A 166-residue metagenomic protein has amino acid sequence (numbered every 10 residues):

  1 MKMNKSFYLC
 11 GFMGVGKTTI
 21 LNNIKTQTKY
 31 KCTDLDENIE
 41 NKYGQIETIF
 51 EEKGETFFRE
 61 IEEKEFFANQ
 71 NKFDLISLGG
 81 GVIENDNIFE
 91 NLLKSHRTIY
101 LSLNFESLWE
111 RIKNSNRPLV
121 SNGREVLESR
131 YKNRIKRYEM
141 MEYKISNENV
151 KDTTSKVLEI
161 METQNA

Functional and structural regions predicted by a protein language model:
M1-K2, T19, N23, Q27 (+1 more regions): NTP-dependent small-molecule kinase module
L9: Hydrophobic anchor at the beta1->P-loop junction of P-loop NTPases
F12: P-loop (Walker A) phosphate-binding loop of NTP-binding proteins
G16: Conserved glycine(s) of the Walker
T26-L35: Post-Walker A helix-loop "phosphate-sensing" segment adjacent to the P-loop in P-loop NTPases
E37-E90, K132: ATP-dependent small-molecule kinase phosphotransfer cores that center on conserved nucleotide phosphate-binding segments
G79-I83, N104-E106, V150: Short glycine-rich anion-binding loops that position phosphate/pyrophosphate groups of nucleotides and phosphorylated
S95-R137: A glycine- and Lys/Arg-enriched "phosphate-lid" helix/loop adjacent to the NTP-binding pocket of small-molecule kinases
